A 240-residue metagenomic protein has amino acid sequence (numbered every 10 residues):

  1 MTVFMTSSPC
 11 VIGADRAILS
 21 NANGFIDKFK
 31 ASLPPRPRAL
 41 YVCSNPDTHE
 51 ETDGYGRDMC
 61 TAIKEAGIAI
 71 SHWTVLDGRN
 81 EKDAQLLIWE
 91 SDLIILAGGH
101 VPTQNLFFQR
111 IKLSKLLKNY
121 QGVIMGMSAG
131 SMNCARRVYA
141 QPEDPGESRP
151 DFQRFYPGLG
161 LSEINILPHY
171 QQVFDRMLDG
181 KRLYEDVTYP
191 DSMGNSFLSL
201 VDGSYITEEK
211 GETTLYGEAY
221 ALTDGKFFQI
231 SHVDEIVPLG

Functional and structural regions predicted by a protein language model:
M1-P35, P46, D53, R57 (+2 more regions): C-terminal and late-domain segments of enzyme folds
M5, L93-A97, M125-G126, N165-L167: Structural motif
P9, G99-V101, G130, Q171: Short glycine-rich anion-binding loops that position phosphate/pyrophosphate groups of nucleotides and phosphorylated
Y41-T103: Portal/gating segments that form or line small-molecule/metal binding sites
L87-E90, R110-G122: Catalytic-core regions built around general acid/base machinery
L96-A97, K118-R137: Catalytic nucleophile loop
V101-R110, R176-M177: Glycine/threonine-rich flexible loop motifs
